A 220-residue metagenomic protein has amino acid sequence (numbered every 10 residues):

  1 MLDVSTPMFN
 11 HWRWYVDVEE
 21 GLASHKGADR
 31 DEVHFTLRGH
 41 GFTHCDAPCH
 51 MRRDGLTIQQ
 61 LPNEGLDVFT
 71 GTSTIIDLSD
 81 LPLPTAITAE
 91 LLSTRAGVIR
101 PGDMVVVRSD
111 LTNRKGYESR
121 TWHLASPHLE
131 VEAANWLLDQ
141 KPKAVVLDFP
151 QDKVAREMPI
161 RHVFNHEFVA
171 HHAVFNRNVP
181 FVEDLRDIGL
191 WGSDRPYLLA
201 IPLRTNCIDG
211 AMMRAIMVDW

Functional and structural regions predicted by a protein language model:
M1-W220: Active-/binding-site microenvironments in catalytic and ligand-binding cores
